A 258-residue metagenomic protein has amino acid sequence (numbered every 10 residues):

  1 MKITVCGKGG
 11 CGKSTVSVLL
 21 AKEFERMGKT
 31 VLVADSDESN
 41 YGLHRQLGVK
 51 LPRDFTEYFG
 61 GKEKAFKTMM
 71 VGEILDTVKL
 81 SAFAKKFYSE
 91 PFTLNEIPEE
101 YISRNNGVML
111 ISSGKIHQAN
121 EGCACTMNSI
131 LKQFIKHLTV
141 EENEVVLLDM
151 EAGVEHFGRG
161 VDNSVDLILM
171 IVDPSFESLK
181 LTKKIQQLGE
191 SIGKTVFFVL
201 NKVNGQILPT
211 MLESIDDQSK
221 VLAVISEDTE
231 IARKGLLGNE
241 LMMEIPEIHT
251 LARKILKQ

Functional and structural regions predicted by a protein language model:
V5: Hydrophobic anchor at the beta1->P-loop junction of P-loop NTPases
G10: Walker A (P-loop) phosphate-binding loop of P-loop NTPases
K13: Conserved lysine of the Walker
V16, L20: Hydrophobic positions on the alpha1 helix immediately C-terminal to the Walker A/P-loop
E23-N105: N-terminal phosphate/diphosphate-binding loop that engages ATP/GTP or pyrophosphate donors across diverse enzyme folds
S112-T126, I135-F157: Switch II (G3) loop of P-loop NTPases
Q133-E142, H156-F176: Inter-motif core of Ras-like GTPase G domains
Q186-Q258: C-terminal lobe/tail of nucleotide-utilizing enzymes
